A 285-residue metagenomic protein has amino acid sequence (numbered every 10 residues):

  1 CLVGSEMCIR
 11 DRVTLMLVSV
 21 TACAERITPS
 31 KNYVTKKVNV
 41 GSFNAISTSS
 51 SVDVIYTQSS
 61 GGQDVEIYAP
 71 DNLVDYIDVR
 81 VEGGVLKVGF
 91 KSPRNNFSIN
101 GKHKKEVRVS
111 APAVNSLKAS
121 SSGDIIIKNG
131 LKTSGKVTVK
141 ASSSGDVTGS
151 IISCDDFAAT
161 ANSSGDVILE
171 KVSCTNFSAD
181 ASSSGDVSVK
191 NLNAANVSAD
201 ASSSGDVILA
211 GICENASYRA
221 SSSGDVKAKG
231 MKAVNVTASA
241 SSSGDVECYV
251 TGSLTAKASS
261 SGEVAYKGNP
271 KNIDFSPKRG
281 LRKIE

Functional and structural regions predicted by a protein language model:
C1-D11: Single conserved hydrophobic/aromatic residue that forms the stacking wall/gate of nucleotide- or nucleobase-binding
V3, S19, S47: Conserved Rossmann-like nucleotide-binding pocket used by diverse enzymes that bind dinucleotide cofactors
D11-S19: Bacterial N-terminal signal peptides
C23-A141, T148-N162, I168-D180, A195-V197 (+3 more regions): Acidic (Asp/Glu) and glycine-rich low-complexity loops/linkers that are typically intrinsically disordered
V52, G145, G165, G185 (+1 more regions): Adenine-nucleotide cofactor-binding loop residues
E170-V172, N176-D180, G185-E285: Short, surface-exposed interaction patches in beta-rich subdomains that mediate adhesion/assembly near membranes
